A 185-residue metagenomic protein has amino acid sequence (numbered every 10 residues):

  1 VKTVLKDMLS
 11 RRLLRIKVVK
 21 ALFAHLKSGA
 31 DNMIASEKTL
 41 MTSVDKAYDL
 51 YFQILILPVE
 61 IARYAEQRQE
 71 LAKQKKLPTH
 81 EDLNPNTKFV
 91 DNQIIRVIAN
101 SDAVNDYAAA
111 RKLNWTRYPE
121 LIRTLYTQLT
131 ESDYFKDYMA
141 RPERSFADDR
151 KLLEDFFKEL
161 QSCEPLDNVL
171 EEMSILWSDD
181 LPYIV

Functional and structural regions predicted by a protein language model:
V1-V185: Class I Rossmann-like S-adenosyl-L-methionine
